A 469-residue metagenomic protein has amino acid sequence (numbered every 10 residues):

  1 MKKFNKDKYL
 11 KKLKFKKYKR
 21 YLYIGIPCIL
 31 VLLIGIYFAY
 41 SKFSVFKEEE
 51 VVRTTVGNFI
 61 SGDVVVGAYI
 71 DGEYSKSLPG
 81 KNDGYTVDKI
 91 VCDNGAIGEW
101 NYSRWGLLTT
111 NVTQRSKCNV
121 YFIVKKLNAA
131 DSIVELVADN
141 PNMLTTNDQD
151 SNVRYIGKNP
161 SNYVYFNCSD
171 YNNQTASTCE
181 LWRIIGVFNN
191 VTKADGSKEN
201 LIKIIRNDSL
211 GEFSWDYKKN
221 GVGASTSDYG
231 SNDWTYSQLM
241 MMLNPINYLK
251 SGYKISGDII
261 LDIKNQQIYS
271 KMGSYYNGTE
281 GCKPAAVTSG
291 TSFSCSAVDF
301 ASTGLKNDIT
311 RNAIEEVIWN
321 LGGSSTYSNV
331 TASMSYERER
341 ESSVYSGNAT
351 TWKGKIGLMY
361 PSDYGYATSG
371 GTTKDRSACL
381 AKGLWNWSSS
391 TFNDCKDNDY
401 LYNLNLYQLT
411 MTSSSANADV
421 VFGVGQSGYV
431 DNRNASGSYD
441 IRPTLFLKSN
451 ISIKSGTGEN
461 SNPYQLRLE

Functional and structural regions predicted by a protein language model:
M1-E50: Gram-positive cell-envelope targeting signals
K17-R20, I34, S61-E469: Long, domain-scale functional regions
I36-V56, E459, P463-E469: Sec-dependent signal peptide cleavage junction
